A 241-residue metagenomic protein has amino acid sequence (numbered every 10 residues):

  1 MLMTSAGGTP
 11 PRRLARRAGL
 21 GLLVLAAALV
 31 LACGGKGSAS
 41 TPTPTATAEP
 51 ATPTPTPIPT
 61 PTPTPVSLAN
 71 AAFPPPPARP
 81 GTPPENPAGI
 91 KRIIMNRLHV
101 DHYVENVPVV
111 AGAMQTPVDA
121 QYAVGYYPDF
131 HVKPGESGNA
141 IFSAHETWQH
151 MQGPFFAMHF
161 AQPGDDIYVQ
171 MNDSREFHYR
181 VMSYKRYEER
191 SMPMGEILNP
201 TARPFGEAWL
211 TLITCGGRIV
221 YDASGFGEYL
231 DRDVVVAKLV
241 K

Functional and structural regions predicted by a protein language model:
G7-L22: Bacterial N-terminal signal peptides that target proteins for export
R13-R17, K36, E49: Polybasic, lysine/arginine-rich low-complexity segments
A26-A27, A208: Residue-level signal for mature regions of secreted extracellular proteins and peptides
L29-A32: C-terminal motif of bacterial Sec signal peptides marking the signal peptidase cleavage site
G34-P42: Bacterial lipoprotein signal-peptidase II cleavage site
K36-G37, I58-K241: Solvent-exposed, non-transmembrane regions of membrane-associated and secreted proteins
T41-P61: Juxtamembrane proline-rich low-complexity "stalk" or linker regions positioned immediately after a signal peptide
